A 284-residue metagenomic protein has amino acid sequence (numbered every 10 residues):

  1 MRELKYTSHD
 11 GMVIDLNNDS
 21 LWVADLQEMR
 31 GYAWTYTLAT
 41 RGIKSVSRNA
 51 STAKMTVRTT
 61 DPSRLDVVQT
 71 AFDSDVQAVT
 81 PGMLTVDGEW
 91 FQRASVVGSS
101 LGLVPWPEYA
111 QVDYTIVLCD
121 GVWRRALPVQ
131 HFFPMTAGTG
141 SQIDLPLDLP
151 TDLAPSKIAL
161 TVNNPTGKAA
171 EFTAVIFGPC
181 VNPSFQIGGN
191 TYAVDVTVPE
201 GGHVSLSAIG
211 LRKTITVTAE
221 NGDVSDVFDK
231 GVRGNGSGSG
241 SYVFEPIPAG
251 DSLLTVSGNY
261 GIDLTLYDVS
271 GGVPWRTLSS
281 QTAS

Functional and structural regions predicted by a protein language model:
M1-T52, E89-G102: Solvent-exposed edge beta-strands and adjacent loop segments that serve as assembly or binding interfaces
H9, V86, I187-G189: Structural motif
W22-V23, A78-P128, Y267-S270, A283-S284: Short beta-strand and beta-hairpin "edge-sheet" elements
G31, R48-T52, P107-Q111, Q142 (+2 more regions): A general secondary-structure signal for short beta-strands and their flanking turns/coil in non-transmembrane regions
W34-S63, E108-V122, S252: Oligomerization/assembly interface segments of phage tail-like spikes and tubes
S47-N49, V76-A78, W106-A110, N164-K168 (+1 more regions): Solvent-exposed loop and beta-edge segments used for protein-protein assembly and interaction
V67-Q77: Short amphipathic alpha-helices in soluble, non-transmembrane regions that often serve as interface/regulatory elements
H131-S284: Intrinsically disordered, low-complexity segments enriched in serine, threonine, and glycine
